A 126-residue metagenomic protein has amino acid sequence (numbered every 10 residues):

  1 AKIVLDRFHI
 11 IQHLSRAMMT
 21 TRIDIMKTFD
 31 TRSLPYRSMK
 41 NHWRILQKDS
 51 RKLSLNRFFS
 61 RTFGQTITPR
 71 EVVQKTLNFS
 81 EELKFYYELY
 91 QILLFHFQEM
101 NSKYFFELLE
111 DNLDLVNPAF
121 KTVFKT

Functional and structural regions predicted by a protein language model:
A1-K2, F8-S15, T31-T126: Acidic/histidine-rich catalytic cores and adjacent linkers of DNA breakage/strand-transfer/modification proteins
S15-K27: Short, surface-exposed amphipathic charged segments that create phosphate/polyanion-binding patches used for binding
